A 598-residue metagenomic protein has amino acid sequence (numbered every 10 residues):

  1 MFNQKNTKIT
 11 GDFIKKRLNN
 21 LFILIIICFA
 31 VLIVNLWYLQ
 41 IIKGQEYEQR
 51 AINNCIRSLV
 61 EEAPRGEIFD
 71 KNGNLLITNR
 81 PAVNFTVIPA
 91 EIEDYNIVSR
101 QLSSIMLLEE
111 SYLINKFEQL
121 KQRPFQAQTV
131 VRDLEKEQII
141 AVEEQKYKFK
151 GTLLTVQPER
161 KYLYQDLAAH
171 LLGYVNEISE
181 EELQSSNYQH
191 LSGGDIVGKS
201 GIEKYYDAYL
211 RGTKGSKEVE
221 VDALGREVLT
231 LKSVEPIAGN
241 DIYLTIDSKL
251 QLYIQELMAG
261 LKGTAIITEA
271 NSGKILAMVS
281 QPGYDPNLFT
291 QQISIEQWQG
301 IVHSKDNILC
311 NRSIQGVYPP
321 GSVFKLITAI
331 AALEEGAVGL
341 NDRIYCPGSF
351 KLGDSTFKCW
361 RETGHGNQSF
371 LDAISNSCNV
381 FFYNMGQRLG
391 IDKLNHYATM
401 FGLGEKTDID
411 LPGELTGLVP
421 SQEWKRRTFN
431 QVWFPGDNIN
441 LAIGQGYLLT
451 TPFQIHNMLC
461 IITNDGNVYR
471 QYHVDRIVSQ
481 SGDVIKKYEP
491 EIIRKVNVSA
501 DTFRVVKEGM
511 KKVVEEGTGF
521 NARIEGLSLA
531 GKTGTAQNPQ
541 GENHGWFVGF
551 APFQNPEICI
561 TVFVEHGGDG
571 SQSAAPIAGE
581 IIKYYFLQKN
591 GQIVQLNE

Functional and structural regions predicted by a protein language model:
M1-I295, V317, Y345, D392-G402 (+4 more regions): Periplasmic/cell-envelope proteins involved in peptidoglycan metabolism and beta-lactam response
F2-I9, I77, V221-L231, N271-S322 (+3 more regions): Beta-lactam-recognizing serine transpeptidase/beta-lactamase-like catalytic domain environment
